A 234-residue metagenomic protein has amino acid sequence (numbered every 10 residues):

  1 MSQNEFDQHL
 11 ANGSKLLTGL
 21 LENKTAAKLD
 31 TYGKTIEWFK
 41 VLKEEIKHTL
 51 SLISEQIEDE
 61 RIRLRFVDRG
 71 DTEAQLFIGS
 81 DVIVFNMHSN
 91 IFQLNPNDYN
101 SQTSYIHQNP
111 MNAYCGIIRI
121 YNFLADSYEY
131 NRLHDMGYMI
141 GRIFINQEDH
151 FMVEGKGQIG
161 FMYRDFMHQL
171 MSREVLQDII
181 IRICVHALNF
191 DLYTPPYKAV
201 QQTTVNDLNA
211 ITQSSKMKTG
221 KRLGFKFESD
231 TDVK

Functional and structural regions predicted by a protein language model:
M1-K28: N-terminal, Lys/Arg- and Ser/Thr-rich interaction peptides
F6, T31, T35-F39, H168 (+1 more regions): Generic alpha-helical structural element
L20, K24, T49, I179-R182 (+1 more regions): Residues that form generic nucleotide/phosphate-binding pockets
D30-Q75: Short N-terminal edge-element motif at the start of the domain
D59-Q93, T103: Amphipathic, interaction-prone secondary-structure segments
N86-Y197: Intrinsic disorder/low-complexity polar-acidic segments
I179-K234: Extended, charged low-complexity segments that frequently continue into or abut oligomerization scaffolds
